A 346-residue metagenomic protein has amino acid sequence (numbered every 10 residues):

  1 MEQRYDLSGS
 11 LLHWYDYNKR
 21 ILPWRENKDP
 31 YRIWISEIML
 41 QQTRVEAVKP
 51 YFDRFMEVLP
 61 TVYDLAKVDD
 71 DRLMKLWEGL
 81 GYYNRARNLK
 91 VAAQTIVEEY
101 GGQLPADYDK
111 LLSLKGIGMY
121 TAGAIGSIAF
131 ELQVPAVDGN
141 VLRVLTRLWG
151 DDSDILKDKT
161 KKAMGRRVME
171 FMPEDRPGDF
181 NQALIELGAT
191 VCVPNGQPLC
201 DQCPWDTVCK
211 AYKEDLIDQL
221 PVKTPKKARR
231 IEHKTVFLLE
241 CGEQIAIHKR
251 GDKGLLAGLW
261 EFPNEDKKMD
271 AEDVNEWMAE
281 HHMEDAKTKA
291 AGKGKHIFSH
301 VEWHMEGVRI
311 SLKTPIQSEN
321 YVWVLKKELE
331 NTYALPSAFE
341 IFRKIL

Functional and structural regions predicted by a protein language model:
M1-R20, E26, A189-L346: Intrinsically disordered, low-complexity, charged terminal extensions of DNA damage-control enzymes
E2-D201, W205-K213, M283: Catalytic cores of DNA base-excision repair glycosylases
